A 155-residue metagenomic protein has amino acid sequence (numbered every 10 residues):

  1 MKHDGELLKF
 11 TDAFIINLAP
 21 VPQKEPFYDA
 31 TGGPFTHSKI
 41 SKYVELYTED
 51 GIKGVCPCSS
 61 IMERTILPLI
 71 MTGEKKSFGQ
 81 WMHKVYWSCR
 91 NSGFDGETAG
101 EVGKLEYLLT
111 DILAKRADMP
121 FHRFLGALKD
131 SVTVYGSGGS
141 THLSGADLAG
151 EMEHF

Functional and structural regions predicted by a protein language model:
M1-D50, T65: Structured beta-strand/loop patches that form or line metal/cofactor-binding pockets in enzymes
K2-D12, K115, M119-V132: N-terminal amphipathic alpha-helix/helix-capping segment at the start of soluble metabolic enzymes
L7, Y47-A117: Metal- or metallocofactor-binding catalytic centers and their adjacent structured scaffolds across diverse enzyme
G33-F35, K53-I61, S137-H142: Glycine-rich phosphate/pyrophosphate-binding beta-alpha loops
K39, E101, L143-S144: Residues that cap or flank secondary-structure elements
S88-G93, L125-S140: Short, mixed-charge aromatic SLiMs
S131-F155: Metal-dependent enolase-superfamily TIM-barrel catalytic cores that perform enediolate-based chemistry
